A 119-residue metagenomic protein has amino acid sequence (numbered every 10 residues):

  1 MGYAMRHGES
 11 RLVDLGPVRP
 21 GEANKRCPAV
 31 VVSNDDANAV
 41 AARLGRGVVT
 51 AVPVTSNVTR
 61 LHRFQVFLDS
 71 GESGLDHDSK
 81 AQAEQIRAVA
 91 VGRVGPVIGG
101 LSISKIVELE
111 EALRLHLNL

Functional and structural regions predicted by a protein language model:
M1-L119: Conserved functional hotspots at enzyme active or ligand-binding sites that engage polyanionic ligands
